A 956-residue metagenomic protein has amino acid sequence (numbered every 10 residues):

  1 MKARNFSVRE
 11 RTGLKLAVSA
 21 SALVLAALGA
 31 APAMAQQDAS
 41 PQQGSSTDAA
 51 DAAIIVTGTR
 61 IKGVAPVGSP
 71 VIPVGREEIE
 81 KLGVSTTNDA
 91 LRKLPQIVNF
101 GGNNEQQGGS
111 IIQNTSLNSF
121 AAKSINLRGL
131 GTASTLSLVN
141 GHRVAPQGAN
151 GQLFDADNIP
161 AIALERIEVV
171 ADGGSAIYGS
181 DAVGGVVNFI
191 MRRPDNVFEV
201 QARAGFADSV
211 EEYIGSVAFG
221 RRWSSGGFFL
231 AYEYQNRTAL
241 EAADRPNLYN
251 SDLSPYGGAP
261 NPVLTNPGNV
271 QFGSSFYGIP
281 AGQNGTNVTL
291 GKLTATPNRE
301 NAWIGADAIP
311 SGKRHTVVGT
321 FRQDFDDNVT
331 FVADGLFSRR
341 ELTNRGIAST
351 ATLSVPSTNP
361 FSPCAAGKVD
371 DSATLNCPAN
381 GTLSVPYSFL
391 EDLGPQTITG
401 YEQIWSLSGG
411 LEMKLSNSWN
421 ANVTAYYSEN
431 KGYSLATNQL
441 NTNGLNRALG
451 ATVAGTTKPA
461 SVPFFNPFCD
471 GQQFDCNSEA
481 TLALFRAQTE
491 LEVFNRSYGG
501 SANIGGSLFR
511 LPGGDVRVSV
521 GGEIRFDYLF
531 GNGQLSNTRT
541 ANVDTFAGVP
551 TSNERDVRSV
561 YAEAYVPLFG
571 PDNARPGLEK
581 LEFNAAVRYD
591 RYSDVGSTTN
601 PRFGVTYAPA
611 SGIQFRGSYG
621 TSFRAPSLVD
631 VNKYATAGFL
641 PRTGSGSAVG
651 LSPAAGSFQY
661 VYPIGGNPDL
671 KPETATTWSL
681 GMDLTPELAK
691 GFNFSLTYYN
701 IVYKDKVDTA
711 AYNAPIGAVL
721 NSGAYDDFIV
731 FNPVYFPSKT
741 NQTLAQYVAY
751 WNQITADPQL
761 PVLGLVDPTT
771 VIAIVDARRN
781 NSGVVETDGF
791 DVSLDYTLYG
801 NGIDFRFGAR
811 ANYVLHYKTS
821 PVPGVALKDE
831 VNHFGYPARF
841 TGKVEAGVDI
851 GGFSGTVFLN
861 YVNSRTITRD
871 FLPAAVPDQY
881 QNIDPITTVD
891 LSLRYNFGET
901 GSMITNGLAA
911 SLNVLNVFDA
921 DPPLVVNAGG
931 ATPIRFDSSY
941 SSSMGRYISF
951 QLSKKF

Functional and structural regions predicted by a protein language model:
K2-P95, R128, S216, G220 (+4 more regions): N-terminal Sec signal peptide and the immediately downstream disordered periplasmic leader that contains the TonB box
P41-G44, G63, R92-R143: Extracytoplasmic beta-strand/coil segments of soluble accessory domains associated with Gram-negative outer-membrane
A90, L94, K123-N126, D155-D157 (+2 more regions): N-terminal periplasmic accessory domains that precede and gate Gram-negative outer-membrane beta-barrel machines
I125, H142-A171: Short acidic/polar hinge/loop motifs at secondary-structure boundaries that mediate gating or recognition
P194-F198, S224-S225, D326-V329, K414-N420 (+10 more regions): Short loop/turn motifs that connect adjacent beta-strands in outer-membrane beta-barrel proteins
L240, D244-N247, S251-P255, I279-G312 (+7 more regions): Surface-exposed, low-complexity loop segments enriched in small/polar and acidic residues
G638, I803-S902: C-terminal beta-barrel architecture of Gram-negative outer-membrane proteins
V702-D705, L815-K818, N860-F871, Y895-F956: C-terminal beta-signal and adjacent terminal beta-strands/loops of Gram-negative outer-membrane beta-barrel proteins
